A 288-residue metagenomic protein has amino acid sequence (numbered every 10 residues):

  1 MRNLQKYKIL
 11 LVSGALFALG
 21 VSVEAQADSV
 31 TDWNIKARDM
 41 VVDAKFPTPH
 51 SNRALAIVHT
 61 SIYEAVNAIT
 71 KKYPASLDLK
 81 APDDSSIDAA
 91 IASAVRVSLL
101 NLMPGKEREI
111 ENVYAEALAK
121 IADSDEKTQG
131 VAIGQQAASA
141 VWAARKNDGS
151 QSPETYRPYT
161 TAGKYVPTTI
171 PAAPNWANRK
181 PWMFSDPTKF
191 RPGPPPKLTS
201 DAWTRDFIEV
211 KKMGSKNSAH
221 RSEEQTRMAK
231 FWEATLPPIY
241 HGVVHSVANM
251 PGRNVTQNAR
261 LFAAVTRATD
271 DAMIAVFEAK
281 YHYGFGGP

Functional and structural regions predicted by a protein language model:
R2-L11: Bacterial N-terminal signal peptides that target proteins for export
S13-A15: Classical Sec-dependent N-terminal signal peptides that target proteins to the secretory pathway
F17-A25: C-terminal segment of classical bacterial N-terminal signal peptides
Q26-P288: Acidic/polar surface patches and capping/hinge elements
